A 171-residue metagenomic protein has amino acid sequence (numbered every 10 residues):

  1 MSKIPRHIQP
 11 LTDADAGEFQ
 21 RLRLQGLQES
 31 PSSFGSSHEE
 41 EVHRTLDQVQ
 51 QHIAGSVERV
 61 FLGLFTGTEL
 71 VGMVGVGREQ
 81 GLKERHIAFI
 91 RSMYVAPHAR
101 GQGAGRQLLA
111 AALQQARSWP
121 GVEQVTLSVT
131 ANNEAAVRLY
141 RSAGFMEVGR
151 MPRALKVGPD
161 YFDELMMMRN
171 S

Functional and structural regions predicted by a protein language model:
S2-P5, L11-D13, Y161-S171: Terminal substrate-recognition subdomain of acyl/acetyltransferases
P10-R21, Q25-S92, A96-H98, L109-W119 (+1 more regions): Acetyl-CoA-dependent GNAT
E69-G72, A135, Y161: Glycine-rich acetyl-CoA-binding "A-motif" of GNAT/NAT acetyltransferases
A96-H98, Q102, A131-N132: Active-site acidic-Proline motif in GNAT/NAT acetyltransferases
R106, A131-R150: Conserved active-site alpha-helix within GNAT-family acetyltransferase domains
A116-S128: Conserved GNAT acetyl-CoA-binding A-motif
V125-V137, A154-G158: Conserved beta-strand-loop-alpha-helix junction that forms the acyl-donor binding cleft
